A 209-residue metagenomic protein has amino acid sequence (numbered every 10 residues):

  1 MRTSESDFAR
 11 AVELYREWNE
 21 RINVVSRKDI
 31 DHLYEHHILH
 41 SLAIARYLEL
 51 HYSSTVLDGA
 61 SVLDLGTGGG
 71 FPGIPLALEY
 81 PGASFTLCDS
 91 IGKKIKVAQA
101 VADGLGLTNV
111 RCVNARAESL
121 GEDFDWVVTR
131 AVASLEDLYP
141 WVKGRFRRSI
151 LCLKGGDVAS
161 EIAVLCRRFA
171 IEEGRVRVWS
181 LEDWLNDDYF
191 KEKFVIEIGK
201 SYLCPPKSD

Functional and structural regions predicted by a protein language model:
M1-L57, K93-K96, A100-T108: Class I SAM-dependent transferase core
F8, S41, G73, I162 (+1 more regions): A general structural signal for well-ordered alpha-helical segments in protein cores
H40, D64, D89: Acidic active-site catalytic centers that drive phospho-/nucleotidyl reactions and related ester hydrolyses
V56-G68: Conserved class I S-adenosyl-L-methionine
V62-L65, L76, F85: Hydrophobic packing within well-folded, soluble alpha/beta domains
G69-G82: Conserved SAM-binding loop of SAM-dependent methyltransferases across substrates and taxa, primarily the Class I
G82-S208: S-adenosylmethionine
